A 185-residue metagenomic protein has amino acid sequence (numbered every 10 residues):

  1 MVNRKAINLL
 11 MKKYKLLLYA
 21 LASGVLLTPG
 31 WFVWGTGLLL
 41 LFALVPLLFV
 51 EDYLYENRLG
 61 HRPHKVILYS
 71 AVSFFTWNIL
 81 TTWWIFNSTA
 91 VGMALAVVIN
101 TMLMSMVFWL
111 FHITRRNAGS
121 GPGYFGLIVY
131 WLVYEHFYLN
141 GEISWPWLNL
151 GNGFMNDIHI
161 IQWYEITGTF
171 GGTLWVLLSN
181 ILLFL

Functional and structural regions predicted by a protein language model:
V2-L185: Membrane-embedded alpha-helical bundles of multi-pass enzymes that act on lipidic or dolichyl-linked glycan substrates
